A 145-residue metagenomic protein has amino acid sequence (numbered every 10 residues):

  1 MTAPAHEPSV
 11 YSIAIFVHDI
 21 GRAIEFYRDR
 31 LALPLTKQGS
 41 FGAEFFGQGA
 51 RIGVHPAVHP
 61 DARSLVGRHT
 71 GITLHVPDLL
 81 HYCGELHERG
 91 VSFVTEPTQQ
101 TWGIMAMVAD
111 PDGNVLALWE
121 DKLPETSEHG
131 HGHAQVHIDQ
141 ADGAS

Functional and structural regions predicted by a protein language model:
M1-I24, R51, T70-I72, K122-S145: N-terminal beta-strand motif that seeds the catalytic metal site of vicinal oxygen chelate
P8, S40, T101-G103: Loop/turn position at the start of each blade in beta-propeller repeats
V17-I20, I72-V115, L123: Vicinal oxygen chelate
D29-T36, V91-S92: Conserved acetyl-CoA-binding loop of GNAT-fold acetyltransferases
P34-G67, V108, V115-D121: Conserved short beta-strand elements that form part of the metal-binding/catalytic scaffold of enzyme active sites
A43-E44, W102-G103, H129: Short secondary-structure capping/turn micro-motifs that flank functional sites
